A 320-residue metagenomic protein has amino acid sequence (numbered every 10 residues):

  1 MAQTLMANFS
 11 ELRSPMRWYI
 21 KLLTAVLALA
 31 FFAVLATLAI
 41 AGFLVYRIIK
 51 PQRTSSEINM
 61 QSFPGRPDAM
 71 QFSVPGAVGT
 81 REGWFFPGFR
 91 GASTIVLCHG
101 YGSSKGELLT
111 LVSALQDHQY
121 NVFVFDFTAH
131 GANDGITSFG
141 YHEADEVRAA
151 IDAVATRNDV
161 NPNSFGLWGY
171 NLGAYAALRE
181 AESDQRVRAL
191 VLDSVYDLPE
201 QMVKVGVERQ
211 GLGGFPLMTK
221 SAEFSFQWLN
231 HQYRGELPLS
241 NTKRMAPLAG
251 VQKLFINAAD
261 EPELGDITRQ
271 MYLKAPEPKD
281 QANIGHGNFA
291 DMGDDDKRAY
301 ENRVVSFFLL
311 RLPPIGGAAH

Functional and structural regions predicted by a protein language model:
L5, Y19-P75, W84: An N-terminal hydrophobic leader/cap segment in hydrolases
E82-W84, N230-G316: Serine-hydrolase catalytic core
A92-G100: Short beta-strand element of the alpha/beta-hydrolase
Y101-A114, I136, I267: The serine-hydrolase catalytic nucleophile loop
V112-D134: Conserved alpha/beta-hydrolase
S138-N158: Alpha/beta-hydrolase active-site loop
D159-N171: Alpha/beta-hydrolase fold nucleophile elbow
E182-R234, A246, D266: Hydrolase active-site cap/lid region
